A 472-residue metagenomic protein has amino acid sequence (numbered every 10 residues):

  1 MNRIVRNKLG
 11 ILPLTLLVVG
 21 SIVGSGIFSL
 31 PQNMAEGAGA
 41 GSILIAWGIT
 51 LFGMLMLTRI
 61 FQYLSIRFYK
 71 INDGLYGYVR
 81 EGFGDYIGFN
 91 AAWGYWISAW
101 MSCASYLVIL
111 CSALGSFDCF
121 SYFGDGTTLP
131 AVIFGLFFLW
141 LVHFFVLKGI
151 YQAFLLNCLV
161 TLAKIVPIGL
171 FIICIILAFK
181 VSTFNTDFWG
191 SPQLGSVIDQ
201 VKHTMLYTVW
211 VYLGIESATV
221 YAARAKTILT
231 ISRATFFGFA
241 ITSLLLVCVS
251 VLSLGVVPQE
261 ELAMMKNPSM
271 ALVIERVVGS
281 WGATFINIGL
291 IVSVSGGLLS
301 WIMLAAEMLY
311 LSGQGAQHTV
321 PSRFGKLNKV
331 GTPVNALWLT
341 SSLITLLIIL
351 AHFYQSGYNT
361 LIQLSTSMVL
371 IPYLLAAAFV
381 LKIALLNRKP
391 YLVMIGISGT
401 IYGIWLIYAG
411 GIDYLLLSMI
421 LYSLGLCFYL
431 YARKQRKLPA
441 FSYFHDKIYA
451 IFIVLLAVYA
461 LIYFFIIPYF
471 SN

Functional and structural regions predicted by a protein language model:
M1-G37, G41-L44, M54-Y63, K70-N72 (+2 more regions): Membrane-interface "cap" regions at the ends of multi-pass membrane proteins
M1-N7, L44, C119-P130, L159-N287: Helix-loop-helix junctions that connect adjacent transmembrane segments in multi-pass membrane transporters
R6, I11-L12, V132, L136 (+4 more regions): Loop-to-transmembrane helix boundary motifs in multi-pass membrane proteins
A35-E36, A46, L55-L139, H143-L147 (+2 more regions): Hydrophobic transmembrane alpha-helices that form the core helical bundles of multi-pass secondary transporters
A35-I43, F117-T128, Y151-T161, F285-I286 (+4 more regions): Transmembrane helix-loop boundary segments of multi-pass membrane transporters
Y76-R80, G84, S116-F120, F236-L299 (+1 more regions): TM-loop-TM module centered on a large, flexible mid-protein loop between adjacent transmembrane helices in multi-pass
L114, P130-V181, T235-F239, T366-I371 (+2 more regions): Membrane-interface loop-to-helix entry segments
P390-N472: A generic transmembrane alpha-helix motif of multi-pass inner-membrane proteins
